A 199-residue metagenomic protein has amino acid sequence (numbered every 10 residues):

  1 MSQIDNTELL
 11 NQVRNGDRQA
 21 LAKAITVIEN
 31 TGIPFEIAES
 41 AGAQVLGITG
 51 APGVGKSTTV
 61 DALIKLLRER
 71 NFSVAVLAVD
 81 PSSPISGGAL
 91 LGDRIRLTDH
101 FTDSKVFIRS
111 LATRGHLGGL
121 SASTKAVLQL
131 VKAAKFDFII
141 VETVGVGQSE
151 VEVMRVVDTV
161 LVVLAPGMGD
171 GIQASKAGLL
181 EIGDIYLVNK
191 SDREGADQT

Functional and structural regions predicted by a protein language model:
I4-L46, A51-V54, L63-S149, V156-V163 (+1 more regions): Nucleotide-state-sensitive switch-loop elements of NTP-binding domains
S57: Walker A/P-loop
G88-G92, S191-T199: GTPase G-domain guanine-specificity segment
T159-L164, L179-D192: Conserved beta-strand/loop subsegment of P-loop NTPase cores
A174-K176: Conserved SF2 helicase motif VI
